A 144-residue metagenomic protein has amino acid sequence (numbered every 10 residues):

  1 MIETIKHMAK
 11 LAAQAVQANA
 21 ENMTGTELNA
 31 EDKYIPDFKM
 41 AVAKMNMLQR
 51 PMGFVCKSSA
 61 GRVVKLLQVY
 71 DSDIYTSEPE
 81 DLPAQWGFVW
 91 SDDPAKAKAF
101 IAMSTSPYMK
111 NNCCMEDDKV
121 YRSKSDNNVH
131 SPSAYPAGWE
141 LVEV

Functional and structural regions predicted by a protein language model:
I2-V144: Tryptophan-rich substrate-binding surfaces of secreted polymer-degrading and adhesive proteins
